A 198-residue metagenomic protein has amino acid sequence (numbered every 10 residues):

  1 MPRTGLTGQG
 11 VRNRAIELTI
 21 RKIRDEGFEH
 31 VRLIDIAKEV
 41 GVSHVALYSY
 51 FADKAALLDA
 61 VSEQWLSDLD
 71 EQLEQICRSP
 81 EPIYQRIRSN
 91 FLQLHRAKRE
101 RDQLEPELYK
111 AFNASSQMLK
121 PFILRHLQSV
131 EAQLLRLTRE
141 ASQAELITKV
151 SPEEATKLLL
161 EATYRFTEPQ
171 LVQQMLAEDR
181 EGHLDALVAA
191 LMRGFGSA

Functional and structural regions predicted by a protein language model:
M1-G10, P80: N-terminal intrinsically disordered/low-complexity leader segments
P2, S89, A132-Q143, E161-A162 (+1 more regions): C-terminal peripheral helix-coil segments that are non-catalytic and often amphipathic
G8-V11, P152-L159, R180, L184: Short amphipathic alpha-helix in the helical subdomain of ABC transporter nucleotide-binding domains
R14, L18, K22-A56, A60: Helix-turn-helix
A60, E74-E100, T156-L159: Hydrophobic alpha-helical connector segments
E63-D70: Short, basic, alpha-helical segments at the C-terminal edge of helix-turn-helix-like DNA-binding modules
D70, Q117-Q143, E153-K157, G182: Amphipathic alpha-helical packing segments from all-alpha helical-bundle domains
K98-M118, E168-L171: Amphipathic alpha-helical segments used for helix-helix packing
